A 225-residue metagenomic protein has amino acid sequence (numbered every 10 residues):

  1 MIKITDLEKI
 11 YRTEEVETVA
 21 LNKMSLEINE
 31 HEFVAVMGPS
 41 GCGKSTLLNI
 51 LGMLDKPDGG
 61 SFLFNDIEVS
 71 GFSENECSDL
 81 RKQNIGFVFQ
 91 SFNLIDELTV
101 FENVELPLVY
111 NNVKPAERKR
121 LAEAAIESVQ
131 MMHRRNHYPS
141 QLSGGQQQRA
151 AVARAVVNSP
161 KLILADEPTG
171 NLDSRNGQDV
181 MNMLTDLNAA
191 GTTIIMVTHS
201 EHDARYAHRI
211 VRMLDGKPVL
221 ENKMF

Functional and structural regions predicted by a protein language model:
M1, M224-F225: Short, Lys/Arg-enriched, disordered terminal segments
I2-M213: ABC family nucleotide-binding domain
I210-K223: H-loop (His-switch) and adjacent beta-strand-loop-beta switch element of ABC-type ATPase nucleotide-binding domains
